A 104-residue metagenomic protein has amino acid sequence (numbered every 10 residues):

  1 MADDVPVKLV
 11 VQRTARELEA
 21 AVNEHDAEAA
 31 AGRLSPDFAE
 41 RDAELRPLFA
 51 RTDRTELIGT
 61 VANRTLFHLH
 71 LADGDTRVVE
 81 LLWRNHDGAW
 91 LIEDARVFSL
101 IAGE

Functional and structural regions predicted by a protein language model:
M1-E24, G32, P36: Short, low-complexity N-terminal intrinsically disordered segments enriched in polar/charged residues
V10, D42-E104: Surface-exposed, charged secondary-structure patches
A20, H25-T52: Compact soluble domain cores
